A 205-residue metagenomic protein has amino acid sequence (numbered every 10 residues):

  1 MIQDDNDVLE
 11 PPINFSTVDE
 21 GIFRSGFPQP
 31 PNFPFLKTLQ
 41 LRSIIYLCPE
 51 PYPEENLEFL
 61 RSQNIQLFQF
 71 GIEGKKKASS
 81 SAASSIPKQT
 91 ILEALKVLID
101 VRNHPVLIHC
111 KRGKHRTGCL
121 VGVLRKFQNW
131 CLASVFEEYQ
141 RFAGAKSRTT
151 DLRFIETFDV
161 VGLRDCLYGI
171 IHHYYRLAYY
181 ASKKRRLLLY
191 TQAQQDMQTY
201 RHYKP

Functional and structural regions predicted by a protein language model:
M1-I108, R112, C119-P205: Cys-dependent protein tyrosine phosphatase-like superfamily
